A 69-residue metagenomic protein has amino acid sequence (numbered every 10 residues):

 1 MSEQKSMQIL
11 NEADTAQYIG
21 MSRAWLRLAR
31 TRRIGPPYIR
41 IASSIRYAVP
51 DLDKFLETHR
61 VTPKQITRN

Functional and structural regions predicted by a protein language model:
M1-L28, R40, T58: Polyanion-binding surface elements
E12-A16, I45-R46, D51: A broad helix-preferring feature
Y38-I45: Short Lys/Arg-enriched helix C-cap and helix-to-coil transition segments that create basic nucleic-acid-contact patches
P50-N69: A short, Lys/Arg-enriched interface patch at domain edges and termini
